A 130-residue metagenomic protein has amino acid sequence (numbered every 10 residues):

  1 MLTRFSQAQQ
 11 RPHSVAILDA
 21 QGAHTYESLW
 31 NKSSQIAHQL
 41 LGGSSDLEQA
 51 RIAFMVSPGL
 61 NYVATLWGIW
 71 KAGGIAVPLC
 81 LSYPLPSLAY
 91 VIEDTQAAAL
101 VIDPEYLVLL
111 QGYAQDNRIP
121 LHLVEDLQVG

Functional and structural regions predicted by a protein language model:
T3-T25: AMP-dependent adenylate-forming
G22, A37-Y83: Conserved AMP-binding/adenylate-forming
L47, D94-T95, N117: Active-site charged/polar residues at nucleotide-handling catalytic sites that mediate phosphoryl, nucleotidyl
I75, A98, P120: Residue-level detector of anion-binding/catalytic polar loops
Y83-Y113: Conserved ATP-dependent adenylate/AMP-binding module captured primarily in the ANL superfamily
E105-G130: ANL superfamily adenylate-forming
